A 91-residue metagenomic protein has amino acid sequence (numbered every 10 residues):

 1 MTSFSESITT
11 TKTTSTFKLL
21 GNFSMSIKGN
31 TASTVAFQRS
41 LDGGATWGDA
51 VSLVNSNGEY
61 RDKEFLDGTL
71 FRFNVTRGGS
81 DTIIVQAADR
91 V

Functional and structural regions predicted by a protein language model:
M1-T10: Non-catalytic extracellular/lumenal accessory regions of secreted precursors
T2-S3, G43-S52: Surface-exposed loop/edge segments in extracytoplasmic proteins
T11-K18, D49-V91: Beta-sandwich interaction modules
T13, N22, N30-A32: Short, composition-biased motifs enriched in small/polar/acidic residues
K18-S24: Short coil/turn motif common to extracellular beta-sandwich-like domains
M25-K28, F73: Aromatic/hydrophobic beta-strand junction motif of beta-rich domains
G29-T34, G78-G79: Short proline/glycine-enriched turn/loop motifs at strand-loop junctions of beta-rich domains
Q38-S40: Conserved Ser/Thr-centered positions that define the repeating blades of beta-propeller domains
